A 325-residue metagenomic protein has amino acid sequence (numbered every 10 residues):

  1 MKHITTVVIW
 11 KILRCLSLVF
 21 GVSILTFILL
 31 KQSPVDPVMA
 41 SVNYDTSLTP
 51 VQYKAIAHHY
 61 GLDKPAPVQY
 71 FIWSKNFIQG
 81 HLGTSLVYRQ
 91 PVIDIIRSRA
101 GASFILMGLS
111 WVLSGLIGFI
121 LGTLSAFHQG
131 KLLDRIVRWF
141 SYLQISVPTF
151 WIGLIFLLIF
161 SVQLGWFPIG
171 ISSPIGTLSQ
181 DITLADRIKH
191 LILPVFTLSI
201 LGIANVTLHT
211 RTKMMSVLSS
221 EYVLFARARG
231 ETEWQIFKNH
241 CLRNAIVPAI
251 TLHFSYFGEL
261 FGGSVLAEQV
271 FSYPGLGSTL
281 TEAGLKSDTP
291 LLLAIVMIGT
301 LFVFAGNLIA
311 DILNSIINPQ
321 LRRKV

Functional and structural regions predicted by a protein language model:
K2-T6, I96, A100-L133, T149 (+1 more regions): Alpha-helical transmembrane segments of integral membrane proteins, especially multi-pass inner/plasma-membrane
C15, T46, G115, Y142 (+4 more regions): Residue-level recognition of pore/gate-forming positions within transmembrane alpha-helices of multi-pass
L16-T26, L106, V303: Helix-terminus/capping and membrane-interface signal
V19-V68, L164-A185: Hydrophobic alpha-helical transmembrane segments of membrane transport/permease proteins and related membrane-embedded
V22, T26-L30, G153, L157-S161 (+6 more regions): Juxtamembrane/transmembrane-helix interface segments of polytopic membrane transporters
T26-Q32, G61, K75, W139-G170 (+1 more regions): Membrane-water interface segments at the C-terminal ends of transmembrane alpha-helices in multi-pass inner-membrane
L48-Q79, F271-A283: Short hydrophobic, aromatic-rich alpha-helical segments embedded in or entering the lipid bilayer of multi-pass
P65-L109: Individual transmembrane alpha-helix segments
